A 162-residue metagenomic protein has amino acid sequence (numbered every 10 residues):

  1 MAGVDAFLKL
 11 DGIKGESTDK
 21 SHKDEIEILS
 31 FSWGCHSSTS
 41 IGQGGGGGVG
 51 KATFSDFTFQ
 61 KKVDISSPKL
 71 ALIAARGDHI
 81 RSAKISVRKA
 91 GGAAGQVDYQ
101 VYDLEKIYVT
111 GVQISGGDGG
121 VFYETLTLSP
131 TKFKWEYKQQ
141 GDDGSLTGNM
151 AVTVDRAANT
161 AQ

Functional and structural regions predicted by a protein language model:
M1-Q162: Glycine-rich, low-complexity intrinsically disordered segments
